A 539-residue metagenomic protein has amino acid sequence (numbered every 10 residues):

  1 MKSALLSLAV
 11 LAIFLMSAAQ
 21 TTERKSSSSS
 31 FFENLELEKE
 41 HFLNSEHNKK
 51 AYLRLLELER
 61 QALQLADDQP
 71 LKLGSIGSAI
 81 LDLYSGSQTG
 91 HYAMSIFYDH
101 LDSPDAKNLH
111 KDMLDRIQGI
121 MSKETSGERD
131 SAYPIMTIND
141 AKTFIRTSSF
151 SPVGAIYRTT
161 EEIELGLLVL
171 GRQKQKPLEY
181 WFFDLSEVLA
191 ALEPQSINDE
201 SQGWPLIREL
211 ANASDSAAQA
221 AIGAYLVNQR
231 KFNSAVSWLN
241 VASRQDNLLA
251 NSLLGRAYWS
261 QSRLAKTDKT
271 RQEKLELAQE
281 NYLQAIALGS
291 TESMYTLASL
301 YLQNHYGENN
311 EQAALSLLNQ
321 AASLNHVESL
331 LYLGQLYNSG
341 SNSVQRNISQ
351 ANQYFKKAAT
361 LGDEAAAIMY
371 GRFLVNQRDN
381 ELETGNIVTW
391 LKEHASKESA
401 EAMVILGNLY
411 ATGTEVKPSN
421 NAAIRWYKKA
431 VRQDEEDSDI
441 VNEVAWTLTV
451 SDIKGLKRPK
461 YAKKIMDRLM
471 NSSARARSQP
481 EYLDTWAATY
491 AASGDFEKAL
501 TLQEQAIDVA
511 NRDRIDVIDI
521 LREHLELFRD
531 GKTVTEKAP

Functional and structural regions predicted by a protein language model:
Q20-G74, A132-A213: N-terminal alpha-helical interaction modules that lie
H41-P70, S78-A79, S438-E481: Alpha-helical adaptor scaffolds
H47-N48, L63-D68, L101-H110, R116-I156 (+4 more regions): Alpha-helical linker/edge segments of TPR/alpha-solenoid repeat scaffolds and analogous pre-/post-domain helices
G86, S214-D215, Q245-L248, Q261 (+11 more regions): Short helix-capping/linker turns of helical repeat alpha-solenoids
D99-I120, R425, F496-D513: TPR/TPR-like (Sel1-like) alpha-helical repeat modules
E200, Q229-W238, R263-N281, G307-L317 (+4 more regions): Structural signature of tandem alpha-helical TPR/SEL1-like repeats, specifically the intra-repeat loop/turn
A221-N228, G255-A265, T296-Q303, Y332-G340 (+3 more regions): Hydrophobic face of amphipathic alpha-helices that form TPR/SEL1-like repeat modules and related alpha-solenoid
